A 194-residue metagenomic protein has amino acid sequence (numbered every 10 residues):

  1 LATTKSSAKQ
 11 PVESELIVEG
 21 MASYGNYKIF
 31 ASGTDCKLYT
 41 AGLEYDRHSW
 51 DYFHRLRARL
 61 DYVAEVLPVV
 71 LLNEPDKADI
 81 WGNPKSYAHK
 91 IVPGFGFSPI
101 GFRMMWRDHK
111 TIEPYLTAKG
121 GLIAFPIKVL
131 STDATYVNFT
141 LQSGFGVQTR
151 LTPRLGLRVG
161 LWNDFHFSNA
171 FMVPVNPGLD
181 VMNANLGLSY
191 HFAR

Functional and structural regions predicted by a protein language model:
T3-S14, S49-L60, R107-P114, L151-G156 (+1 more regions): Short loop/turn motifs that connect adjacent beta-strands in outer-membrane beta-barrel proteins
Q10, A31-L38, Y87-G94, T132-V137 (+1 more regions): Replace "Gram-negative outer membrane beta-barrel proteins" with "bacterial and organellar outer membrane beta-barrel
V12-G20, A58-V66, P114-G120, F139-L141 (+2 more regions): Transmembrane beta-strands of outer-membrane beta-barrel proteins
S14, K37-L43, P93-I100, F139-F145 (+1 more regions): Hydrophobic, lipid-facing positions within transmembrane beta-strands of outer-membrane proteins
V18-Y27, D79-N83, G121-P126, D164-N169: Flexible, solvent-exposed coil segments and beta strand-coil junctions, predominantly the extracellular/periplasmic
K28-G33, E74-W81, I127-A134, N169-N176: Outer-membrane beta-barrel translocator domains and adjoining extracellular loop/strand segments of Gram-negative
A41-I127, L188-S189: Gram-negative (and chloroplast) outer-membrane scaffold detector with strong preference for beta-barrel transmembrane
G178-R194: Outer-membrane beta-barrel "beta-signal"
